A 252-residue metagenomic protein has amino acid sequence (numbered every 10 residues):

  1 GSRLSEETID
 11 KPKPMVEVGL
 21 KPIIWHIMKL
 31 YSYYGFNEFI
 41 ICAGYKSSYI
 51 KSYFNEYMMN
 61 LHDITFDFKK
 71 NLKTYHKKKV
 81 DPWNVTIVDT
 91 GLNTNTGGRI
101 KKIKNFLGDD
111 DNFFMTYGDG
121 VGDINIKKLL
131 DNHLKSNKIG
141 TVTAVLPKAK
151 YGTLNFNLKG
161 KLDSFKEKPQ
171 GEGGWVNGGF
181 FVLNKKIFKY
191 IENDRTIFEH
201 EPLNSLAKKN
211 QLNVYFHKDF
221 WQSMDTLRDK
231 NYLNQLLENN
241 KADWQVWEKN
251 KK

Functional and structural regions predicted by a protein language model:
G1-S52, E56-Y57, I87: N-terminal glycine-rich phosphate-binding loop and ensuing alpha1 helix
I9, G19, F36, G108-D109 (+2 more regions): Short conserved AdoMet
M15, T153-F156, L203, V214: A structural signal for short hydrophobic beta-strand segments in well-ordered beta-sheet cores
I23-I27, R99-K102, P202: Well-ordered alpha-helical segments embedded in enzymatic catalytic cores
N37-F39, N112, I139-G140, Q211: Residues at the starts of beta-strands that form the adenosine-phosphate
Y49-N157: Conserved beta-loop-beta/alpha segment of the NTase-like Rossmann-fold superfamily that binds/positions NTPs
D111-F114, V121, I126-L134, L146-A149 (+1 more regions): Catalytic-core segments of class I nucleotidyltransferases/pyrophosphorylases that form NMP-activated intermediates
